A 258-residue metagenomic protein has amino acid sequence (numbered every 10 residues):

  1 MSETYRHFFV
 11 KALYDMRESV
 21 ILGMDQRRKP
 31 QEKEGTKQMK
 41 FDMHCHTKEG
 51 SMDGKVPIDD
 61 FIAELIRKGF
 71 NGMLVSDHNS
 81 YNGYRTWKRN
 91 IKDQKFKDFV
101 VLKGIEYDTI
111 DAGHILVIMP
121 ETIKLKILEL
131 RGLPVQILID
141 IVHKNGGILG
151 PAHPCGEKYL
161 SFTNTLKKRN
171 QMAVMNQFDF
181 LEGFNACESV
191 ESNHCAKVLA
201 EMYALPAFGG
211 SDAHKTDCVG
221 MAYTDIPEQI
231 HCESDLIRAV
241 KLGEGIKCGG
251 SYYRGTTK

Functional and structural regions predicted by a protein language model:
M1-S2: N-terminal amphipathic/hydrophobic targeting modules at extreme N-termini, encompassing cleavable Sec/SRP-type signal
Y5-E64, F70, N82-I91, F96 (+3 more regions): Charged catalytic cores and adjacent phosphate/nucleic-acid-binding surfaces used for phosphate/nucleic-acid chemistry
N71, F99, G146-I148: Loop/turn elements at helix/coil->beta-strand transitions in domains of secreted/extracellular proteins
L74-V75, G150-P151, E182: Conserved beta-strand positions in the central sheet of alpha/beta enzyme cores
N79: Acidic, metal/ion-coordinating pockets
E129-G132: Glycine-rich anion/phosphate-binding loops
N145-G150, P154-C155: Short beta-strand/loop segments at the ligand-binding rim of alpha/beta enzyme cores
